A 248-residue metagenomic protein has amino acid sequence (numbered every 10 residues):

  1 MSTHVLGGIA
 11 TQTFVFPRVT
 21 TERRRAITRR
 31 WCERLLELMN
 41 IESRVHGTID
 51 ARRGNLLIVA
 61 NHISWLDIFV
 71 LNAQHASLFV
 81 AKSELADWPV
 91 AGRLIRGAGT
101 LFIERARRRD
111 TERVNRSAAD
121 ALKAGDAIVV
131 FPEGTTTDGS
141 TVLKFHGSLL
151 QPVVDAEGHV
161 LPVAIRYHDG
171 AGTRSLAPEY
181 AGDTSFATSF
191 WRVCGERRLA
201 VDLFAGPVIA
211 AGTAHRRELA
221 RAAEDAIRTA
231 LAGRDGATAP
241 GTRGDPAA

Functional and structural regions predicted by a protein language model:
M1-R30, S43, G47, H168 (+3 more regions): Membrane-interfacial terminal anchoring regions of lipid-handling membrane enzymes
H4-R29, L36-N40, R52-R108, D169: Catalytic core of membrane glycerolipid acyltransferases/transacylases, capturing the structured, soluble-facing
E37-H46, T111-E112, T184-A187: Short gly/ser/thr-rich secondary-structure transition/capping motifs
N55-L57, T100, G125-F131, H159 (+1 more regions): Residue-level preference for the first positions of well-ordered beta-strands
V90-R93, S140-A222, G241: A cross-family acyltransferase "interaction/gating" segment
L101-L122, D225: A membrane-cytosol interface segment of integral membrane proteins
T111, A118-A119, G125-F145, L150: Soluble extracytoplasmic domains of inner/organellar membrane proteins
